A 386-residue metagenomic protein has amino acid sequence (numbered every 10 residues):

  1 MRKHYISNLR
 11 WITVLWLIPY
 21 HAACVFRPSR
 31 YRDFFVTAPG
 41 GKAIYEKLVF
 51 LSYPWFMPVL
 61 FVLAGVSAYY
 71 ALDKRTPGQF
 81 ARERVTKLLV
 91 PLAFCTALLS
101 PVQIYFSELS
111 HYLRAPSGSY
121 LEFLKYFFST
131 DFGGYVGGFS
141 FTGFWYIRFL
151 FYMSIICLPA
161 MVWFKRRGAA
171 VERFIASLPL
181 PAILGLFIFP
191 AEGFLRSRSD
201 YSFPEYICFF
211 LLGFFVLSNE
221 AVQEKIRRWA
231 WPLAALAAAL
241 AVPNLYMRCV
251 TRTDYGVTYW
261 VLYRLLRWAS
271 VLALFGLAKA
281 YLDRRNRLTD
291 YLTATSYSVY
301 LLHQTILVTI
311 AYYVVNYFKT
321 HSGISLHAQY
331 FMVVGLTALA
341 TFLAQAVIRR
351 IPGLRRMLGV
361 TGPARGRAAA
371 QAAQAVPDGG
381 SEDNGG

Functional and structural regions predicted by a protein language model:
M1-F189, G193-R198, Y317-G386: Membrane-cytosol interface segments of multi-pass membrane proteins, especially ER/Golgi lipid-handling enzymes
H4, N8-W11, F203-Y206, W231-A235 (+2 more regions): Alpha-helical transmembrane segments of integral membrane proteins
Y45-P58, Y135-F149, F189-L211, I226-W231 (+1 more regions): Interfacial loop-to-helix transition and helix-capping segments at the boundaries of transmembrane helices
L60-F61, F209, L233, A294 (+1 more regions): Small-residue packing motifs within transmembrane alpha-helices
S67-A71, S154, L158, V162 (+4 more regions): Transmembrane alpha-helices and membrane-interface helical segments of multi-pass integral membrane enzymes
R84-L92, P232-A237, V299: Junctions where cytoplasmic loops transition into the N-terminal start of transmembrane alpha-helices in multi-pass
C95, F215, A238-I351: Alpha-helical transmembrane segments of multi-pass integral membrane proteins
V171-A182, K225-L236, T293: Membrane-interfacial loop-to-transmembrane alpha-helix junctions, especially the N-terminal start
